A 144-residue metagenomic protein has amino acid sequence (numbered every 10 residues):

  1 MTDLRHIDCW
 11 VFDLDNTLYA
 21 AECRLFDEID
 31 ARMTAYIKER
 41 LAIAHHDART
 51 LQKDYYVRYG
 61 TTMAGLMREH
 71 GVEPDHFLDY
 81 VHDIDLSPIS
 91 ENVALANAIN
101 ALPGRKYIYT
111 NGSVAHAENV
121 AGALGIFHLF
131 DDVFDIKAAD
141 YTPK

Functional and structural regions predicted by a protein language model:
M1-R5, N119-G122: Short amphipathic alpha-helices and their capping/turn segments at secondary-structure boundaries
D3-F12, T17-A96, A115: N-terminal helical cap/lid subdomain that shapes the substrate entry/recognition surface in HAD-like hydrolases
A21, I108-Y109: Small/polar loops that bind or transfer phosphate-bearing groups
R49-T50, R105-I108: Short, charged, low-hydrophobicity "junction" segments
G71, L102-K106, I126: Short glycine/proline-enriched coil/turn segments at helix->beta-strand junctions
A101, N111-G112: Glycine-rich active-site/cofactor-binding loop and its immediate structural neighborhood
Y107, V114-K144: Substrate-recognition "cap/lid" segment bordering the active-site pocket of phosphatases
